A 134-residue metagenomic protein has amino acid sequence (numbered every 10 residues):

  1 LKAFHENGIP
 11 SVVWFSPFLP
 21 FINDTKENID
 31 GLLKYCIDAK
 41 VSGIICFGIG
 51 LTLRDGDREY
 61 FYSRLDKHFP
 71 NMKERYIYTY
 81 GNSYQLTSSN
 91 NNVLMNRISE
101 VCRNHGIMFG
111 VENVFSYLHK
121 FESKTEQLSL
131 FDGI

Functional and structural regions predicted by a protein language model:
L1-N7, S99, R103: Surface-exposed amphipathic alpha-helices with a cationic face
F4-T25, G48-L51: Conserved strand-turn element in the central/C-terminal portion of the radical SAM core barrel that lines
D24-I134: Auxiliary Fe-S-binding modules of radical SAM enzymes
